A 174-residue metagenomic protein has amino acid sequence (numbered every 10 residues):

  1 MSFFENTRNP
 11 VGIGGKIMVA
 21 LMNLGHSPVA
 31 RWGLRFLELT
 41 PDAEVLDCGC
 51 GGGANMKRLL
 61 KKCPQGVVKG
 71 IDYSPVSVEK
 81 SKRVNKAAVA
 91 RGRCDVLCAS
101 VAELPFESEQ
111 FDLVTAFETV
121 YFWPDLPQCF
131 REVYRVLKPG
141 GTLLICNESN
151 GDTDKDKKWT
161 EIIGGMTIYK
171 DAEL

Functional and structural regions predicted by a protein language model:
S2-N6, P10-N23, S27, T142-L174: C-terminal alpha-helical "lid/dimerization" subdomain adjacent to the S-adenosyl-L-methionine
L24-A43, R58: Conserved alpha-helix/loop element of class I SAM-dependent methyltransferases that forms part of the SAM/SAH-binding
L37-L39, K62-C63, A88, L137: A generic alpha-to-beta junction signature in SAM-dependent methyltransferases
D42, L137-T142: Short glycine-dipeptide loop
E44-E103: Class I SAM-dependent methyltransferase SAM/SAH-binding core
A102-V114: A short acidic, Gly/Pro-enriched loop at the edge of an enzyme's catalytic core that lines a small-molecule cofactor
L113-D125: A short SAM/SAH-binding and catalytic strip from SAM-dependent methyltransferases
P127-P139: A short glycine-rich, Lys/Arg-flanked "PGG" loop and its adjoining helix->strand segment in the class I
